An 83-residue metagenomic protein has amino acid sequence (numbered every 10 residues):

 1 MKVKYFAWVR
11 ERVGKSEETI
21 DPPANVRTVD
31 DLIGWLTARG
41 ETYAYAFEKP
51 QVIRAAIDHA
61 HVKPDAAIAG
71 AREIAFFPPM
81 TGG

Functional and structural regions predicted by a protein language model:
M1-G82: Ubiquitin-like/PB1-type beta-grasp interaction modules and other compact soluble beta-rich domains
